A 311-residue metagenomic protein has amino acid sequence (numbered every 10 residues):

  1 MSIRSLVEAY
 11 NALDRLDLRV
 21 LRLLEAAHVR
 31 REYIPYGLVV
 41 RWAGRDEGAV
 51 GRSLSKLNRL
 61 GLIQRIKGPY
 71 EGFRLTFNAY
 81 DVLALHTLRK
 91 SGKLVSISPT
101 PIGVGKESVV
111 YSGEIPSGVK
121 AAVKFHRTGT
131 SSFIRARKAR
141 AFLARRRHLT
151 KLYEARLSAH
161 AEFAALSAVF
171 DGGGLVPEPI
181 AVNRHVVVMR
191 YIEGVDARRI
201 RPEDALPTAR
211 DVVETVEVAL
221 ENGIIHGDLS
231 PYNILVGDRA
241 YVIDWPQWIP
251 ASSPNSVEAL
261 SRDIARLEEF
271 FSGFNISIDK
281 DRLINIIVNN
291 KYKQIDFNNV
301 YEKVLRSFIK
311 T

Functional and structural regions predicted by a protein language model:
M1-R22, A49: Short alpha-helical segments that sit at the start of domains
R4-A9, G48-G51, L60, Q64-I66 (+1 more regions): Conserved ATP-binding subdomain of kinase catalytic cores across diverse folds
L13-W42: Short amphipathic alpha-helical interface segments
Y33-E47, T150-V176, A197-Y232, I264 (+1 more regions): Conserved kinase catalytic-core helix
V39, V50-G61, A219: Basic amphipathic alpha-helical segments that dock to polyanions
Y70-T76: Minor-groove-contacting beta-hairpin "wing" of winged helix-turn-helix DNA-binding domains
V104, S108-I115, V119-A122, D211-Q247: Active-site acidic catalytic loop and adjacent metal/ATP-binding pocket of ATP-dependent phosphoryl transfer enzymes
L220-H226, D238-T311: C-lobe/activation-segment region of protein kinase-like
